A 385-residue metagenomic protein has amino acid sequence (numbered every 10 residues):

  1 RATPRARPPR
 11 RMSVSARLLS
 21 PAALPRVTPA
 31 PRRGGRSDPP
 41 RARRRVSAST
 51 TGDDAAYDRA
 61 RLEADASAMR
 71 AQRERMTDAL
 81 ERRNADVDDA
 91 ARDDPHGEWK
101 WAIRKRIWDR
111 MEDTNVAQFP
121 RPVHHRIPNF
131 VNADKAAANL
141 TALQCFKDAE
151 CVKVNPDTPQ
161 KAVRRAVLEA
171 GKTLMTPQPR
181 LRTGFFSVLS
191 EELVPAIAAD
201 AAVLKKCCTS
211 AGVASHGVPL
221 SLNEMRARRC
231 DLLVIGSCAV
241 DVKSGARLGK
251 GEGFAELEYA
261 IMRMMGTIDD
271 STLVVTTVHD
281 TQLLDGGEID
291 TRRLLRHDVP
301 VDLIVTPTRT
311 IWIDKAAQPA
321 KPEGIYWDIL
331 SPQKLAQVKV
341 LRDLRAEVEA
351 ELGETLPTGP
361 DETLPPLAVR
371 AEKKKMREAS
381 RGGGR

Functional and structural regions predicted by a protein language model:
R1, Q178-R182, R309: Short, acidic/turn-prone active-site loops that include or flank metal/cofactor- and phosphate-binding residues
R1-R32: N-terminal chloroplast transit peptides
M12-A16, P40-A55: N-terminal mitochondrial targeting presequences
R33-R36, P40-R44, R370-E378: Arg/Lys-rich low-complexity patches in intrinsically disordered regions that function as generic
T50-V123, N139-A142, A170-T173, G184-R385: Surface-exposed, charge/polar-rich loops and edge strands
P128-K147, P159-A162: A short, well-structured juxtamembrane/interface segment
F146-N155, D231-V234: Short hydrophobic beta-strand segments
V152-R180, F185, V194-P195: Extended, H/D-rich, highly charged conserved domains that either
